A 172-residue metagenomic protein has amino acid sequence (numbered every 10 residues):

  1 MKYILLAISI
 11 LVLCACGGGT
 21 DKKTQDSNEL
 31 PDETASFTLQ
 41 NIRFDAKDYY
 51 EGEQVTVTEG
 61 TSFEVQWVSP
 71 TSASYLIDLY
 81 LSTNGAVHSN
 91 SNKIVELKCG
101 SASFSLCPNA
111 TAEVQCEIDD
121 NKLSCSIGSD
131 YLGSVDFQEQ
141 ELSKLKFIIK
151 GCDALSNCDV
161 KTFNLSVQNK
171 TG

Functional and structural regions predicted by a protein language model:
V12-A15: C-terminal motif of bacterial Sec signal peptides marking the signal peptidase cleavage site
G17-T20: Bacterial signal peptide processing site
K22-V65, P70, Q168-G172: Short, compositionally biased P/S/T/A/G/V-rich stretches that sit at domain boundaries
V68-K98: Solvent-exposed loop/turn segments flanking beta-strands in beta-repeat/beta-sandwich domains
L106-Q140: Signal that preferentially marks extracellular ectodomain short beta-strand elements of beta-sandwich modules
E141-F147: Exposed beta-strand face motif in extracellular beta-rich ectodomains
I149-G151: Conserved structural position at the C-terminal beta-strand of extracellular beta-sandwich adhesion modules
S156-G172: Short beta-strand elements
